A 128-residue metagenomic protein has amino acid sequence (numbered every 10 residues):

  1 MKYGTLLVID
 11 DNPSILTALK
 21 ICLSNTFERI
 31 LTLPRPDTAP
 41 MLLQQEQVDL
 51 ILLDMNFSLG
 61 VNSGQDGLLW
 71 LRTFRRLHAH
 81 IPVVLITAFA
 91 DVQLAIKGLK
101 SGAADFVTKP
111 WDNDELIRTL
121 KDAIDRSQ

Functional and structural regions predicted by a protein language model:
P13-T32: Two-component/phosphorelay signaling modules centered on CheY-like receiver
L31-L50: Acidic, metal-coordinating helix/loop segments flanking the phosphotransfer/catalytic sites of two-component signaling
Q47-D49, R76-P82: His-Asp phosphorelay/catalytic-motif detector in bacterial-type signaling
N62-A79: Short amphipathic alpha-helix used as the core "switch/output" element in two-component signaling
V107, W111-K121: C-terminal output helix
K121-Q128: The C-terminal output helix
